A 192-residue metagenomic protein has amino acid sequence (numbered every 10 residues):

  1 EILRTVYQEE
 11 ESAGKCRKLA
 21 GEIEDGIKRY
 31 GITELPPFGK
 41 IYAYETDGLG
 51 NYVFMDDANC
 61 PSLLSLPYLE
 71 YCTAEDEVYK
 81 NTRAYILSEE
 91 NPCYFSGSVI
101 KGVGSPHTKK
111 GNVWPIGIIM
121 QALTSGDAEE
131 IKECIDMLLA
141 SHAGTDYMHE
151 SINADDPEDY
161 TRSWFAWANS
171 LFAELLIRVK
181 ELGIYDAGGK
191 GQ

Functional and structural regions predicted by a protein language model:
T5-G117, T124-G126: Extended ligand-binding clefts on enzyme/binding-domain cores
V53-T73, G111-Q192: C-terminal capping/lid segments that line or modulate ligand- or cofactor-binding pockets
